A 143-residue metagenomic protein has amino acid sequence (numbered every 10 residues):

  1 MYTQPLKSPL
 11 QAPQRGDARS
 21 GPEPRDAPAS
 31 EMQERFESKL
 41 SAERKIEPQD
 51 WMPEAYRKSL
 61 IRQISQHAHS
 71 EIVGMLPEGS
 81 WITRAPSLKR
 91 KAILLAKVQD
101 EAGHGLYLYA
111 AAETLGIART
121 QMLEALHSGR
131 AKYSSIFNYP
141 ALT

Functional and structural regions predicted by a protein language model:
Y2-T143: Non-heme di-metal
